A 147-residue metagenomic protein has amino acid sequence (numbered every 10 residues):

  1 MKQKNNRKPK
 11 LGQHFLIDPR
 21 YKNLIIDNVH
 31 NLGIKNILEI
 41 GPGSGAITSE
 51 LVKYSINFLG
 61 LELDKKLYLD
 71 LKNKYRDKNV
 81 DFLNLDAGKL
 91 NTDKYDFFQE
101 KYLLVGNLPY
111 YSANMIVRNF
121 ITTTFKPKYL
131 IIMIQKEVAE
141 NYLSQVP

Functional and structural regions predicted by a protein language model:
M1-P147: Catalytic cores of RNA-modifying enzymes
